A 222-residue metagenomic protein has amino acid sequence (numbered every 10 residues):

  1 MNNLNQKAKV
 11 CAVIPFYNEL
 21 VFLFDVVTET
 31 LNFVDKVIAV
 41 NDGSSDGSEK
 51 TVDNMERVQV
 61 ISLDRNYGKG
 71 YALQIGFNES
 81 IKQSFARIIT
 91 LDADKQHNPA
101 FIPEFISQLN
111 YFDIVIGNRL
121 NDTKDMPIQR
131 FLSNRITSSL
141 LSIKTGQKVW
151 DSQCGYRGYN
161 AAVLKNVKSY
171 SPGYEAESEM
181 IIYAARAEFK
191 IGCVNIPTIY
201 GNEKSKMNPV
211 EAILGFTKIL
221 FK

Functional and structural regions predicted by a protein language model:
K9-C11, E179: Cell-envelope/extracellular polymer assembly enzymes that use nucleotide-activated donors
F16-N32: Short, well-formed alpha-helical segments that are part of the catalytic scaffolds of diverse glycosyltransferases
V21-D25, D46-N54: Acidic helix N-cap motif at the loop->helix transition within catalytic regions of sugar-transfer enzymes
V27, D35-S44, I61-L63, L91: Short beta-strand/loop segment that forms part of the nucleotide-sugar
N41-K50, K95: A conserved acidic beta->alpha catalytic loop
Q59, D64-Y67, Y71-K82, P99-Y174 (+1 more regions): Acceptor/aglycone-binding surface of glycosyltransferases and processive sugar-polymer synthases
F85-Q96: Short beta-strand-to-loop acidic/aromatic patch adjacent to the donor-nucleotide binding site
K148, S169-P172, I181-I199: Catalytic donor-sugar/metal-binding loop of nucleotide-sugar-dependent glycosyltransferases
